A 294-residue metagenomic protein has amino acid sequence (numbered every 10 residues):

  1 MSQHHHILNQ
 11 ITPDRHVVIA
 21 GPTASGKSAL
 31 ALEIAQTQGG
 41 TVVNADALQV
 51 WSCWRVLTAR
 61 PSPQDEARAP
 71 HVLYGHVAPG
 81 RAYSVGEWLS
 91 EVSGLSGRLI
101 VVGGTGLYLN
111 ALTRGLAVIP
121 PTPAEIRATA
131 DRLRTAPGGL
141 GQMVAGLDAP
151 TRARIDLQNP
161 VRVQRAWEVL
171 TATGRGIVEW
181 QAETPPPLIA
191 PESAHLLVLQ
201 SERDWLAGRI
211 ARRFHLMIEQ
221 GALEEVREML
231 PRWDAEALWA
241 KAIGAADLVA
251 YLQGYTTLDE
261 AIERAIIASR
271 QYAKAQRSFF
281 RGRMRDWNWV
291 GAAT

Functional and structural regions predicted by a protein language model:
M1-T294: Phosphate/pyrophosphate-binding catalytic cores of soluble transferases and nucleic-acid-acting enzymes
